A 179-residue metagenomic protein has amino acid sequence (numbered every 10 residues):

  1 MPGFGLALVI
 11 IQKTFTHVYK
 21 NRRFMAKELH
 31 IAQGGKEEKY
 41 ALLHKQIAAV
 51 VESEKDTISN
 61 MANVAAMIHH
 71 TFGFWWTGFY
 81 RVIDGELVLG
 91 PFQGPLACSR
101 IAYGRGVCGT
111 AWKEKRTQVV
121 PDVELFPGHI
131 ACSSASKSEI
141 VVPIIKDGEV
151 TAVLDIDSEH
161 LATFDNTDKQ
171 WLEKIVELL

Functional and structural regions predicted by a protein language model:
L6-F24: Short, Lys/Arg-enriched N-terminal segments with co-localized hydrophobic residues within the first ~10-30 amino acids
R22-P91, K174, L179: Intrinsically disordered, low-complexity terminal regulatory regions
T71, C132-S136: Short loop/turn motifs at secondary-structure junctions and domain boundaries
W76, V141, V153: Short hydrophobic/aromatic beta-strand element in the GNAT-like acyltransferase core that lines or flanks the acyl-donor
V82, E86-C132: Regulatory sensory and allosteric helical modules in signal-transduction proteins and certain transcription factors
S138-I145: A short, aliphatic-rich beta-strand micro-motif
L154-A162: Short beta-strand-to-loop transition segments that serve as allosteric relay/switch motifs in sensory/regulatory domains
